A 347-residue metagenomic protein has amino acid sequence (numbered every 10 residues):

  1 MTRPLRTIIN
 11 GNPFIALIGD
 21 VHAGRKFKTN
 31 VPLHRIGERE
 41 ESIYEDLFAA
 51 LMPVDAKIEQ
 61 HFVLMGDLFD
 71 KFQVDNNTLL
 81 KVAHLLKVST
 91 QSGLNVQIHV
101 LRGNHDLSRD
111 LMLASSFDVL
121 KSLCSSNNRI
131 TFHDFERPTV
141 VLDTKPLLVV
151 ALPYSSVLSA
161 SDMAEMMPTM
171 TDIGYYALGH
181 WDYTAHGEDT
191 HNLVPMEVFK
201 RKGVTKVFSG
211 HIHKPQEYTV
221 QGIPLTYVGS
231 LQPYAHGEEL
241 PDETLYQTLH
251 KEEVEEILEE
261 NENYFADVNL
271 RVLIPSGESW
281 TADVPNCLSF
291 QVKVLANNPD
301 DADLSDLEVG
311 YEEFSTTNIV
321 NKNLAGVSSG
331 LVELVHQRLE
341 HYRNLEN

Functional and structural regions predicted by a protein language model:
M1-K81, L94, M163-T171, N347: N-terminal active-site segment of His-dependent metallophosphoesterases
T2-G11, G93, L240-N347: Accessory, non-catalytic peripheral segments of nucleic-acid enzymes
L17-G19, H61-D67, Q97-N104, T131-R137 (+4 more regions): Active-site neighborhood of phospho(di)ester-bond hydrolases with catalytic His/Asp-centered motifs
D20-R25, E59-N77, V96-L111, Y175 (+1 more regions): Active-site neighborhood of divalent metal-dependent phosphoester/pyrophosphate hydrolases
Q73-V88, F117-S125, L225-Y234, E238-D242: Short, electropositive alpha-helical surface patch
V82, R102, D106-V198, V228-L231: Conserved catalytic scaffold of divalent metal-dependent phosphoesterases
S89-L94, P168-T171, M196-G203, V220 (+1 more regions): Short, conserved loop/helix-junction motifs that constitute active-site signature segments in enzyme catalytic cores
G187-L249: Conserved beta-sheet core of the metallophosphoesterase superfamily
